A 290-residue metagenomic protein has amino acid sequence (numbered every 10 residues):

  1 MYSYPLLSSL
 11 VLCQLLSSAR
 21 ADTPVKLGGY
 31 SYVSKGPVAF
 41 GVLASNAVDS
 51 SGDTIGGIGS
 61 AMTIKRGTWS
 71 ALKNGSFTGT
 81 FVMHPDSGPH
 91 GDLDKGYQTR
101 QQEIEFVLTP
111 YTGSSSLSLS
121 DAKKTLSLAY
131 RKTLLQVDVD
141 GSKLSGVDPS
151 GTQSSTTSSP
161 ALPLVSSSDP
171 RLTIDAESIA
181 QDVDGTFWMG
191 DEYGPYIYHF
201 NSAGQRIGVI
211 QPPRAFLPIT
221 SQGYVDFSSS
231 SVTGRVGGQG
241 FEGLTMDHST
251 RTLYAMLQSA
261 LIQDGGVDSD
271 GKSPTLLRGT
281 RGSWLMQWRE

Functional and structural regions predicted by a protein language model:
M1-A21: Fungal secretory targeting signals
R20-E290: Sequence/structural signature of beta-propeller domains
